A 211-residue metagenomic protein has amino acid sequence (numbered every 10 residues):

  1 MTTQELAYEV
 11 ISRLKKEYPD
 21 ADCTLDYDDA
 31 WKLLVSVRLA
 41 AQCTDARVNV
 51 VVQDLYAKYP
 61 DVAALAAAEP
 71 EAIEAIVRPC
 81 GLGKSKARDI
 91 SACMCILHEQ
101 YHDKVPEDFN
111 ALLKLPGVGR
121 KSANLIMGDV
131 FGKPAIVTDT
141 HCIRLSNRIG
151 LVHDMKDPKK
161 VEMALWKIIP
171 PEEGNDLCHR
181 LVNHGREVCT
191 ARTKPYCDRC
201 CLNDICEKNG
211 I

Functional and structural regions predicted by a protein language model:
T2-I211: Catalytic cores of DNA base-excision repair glycosylases
